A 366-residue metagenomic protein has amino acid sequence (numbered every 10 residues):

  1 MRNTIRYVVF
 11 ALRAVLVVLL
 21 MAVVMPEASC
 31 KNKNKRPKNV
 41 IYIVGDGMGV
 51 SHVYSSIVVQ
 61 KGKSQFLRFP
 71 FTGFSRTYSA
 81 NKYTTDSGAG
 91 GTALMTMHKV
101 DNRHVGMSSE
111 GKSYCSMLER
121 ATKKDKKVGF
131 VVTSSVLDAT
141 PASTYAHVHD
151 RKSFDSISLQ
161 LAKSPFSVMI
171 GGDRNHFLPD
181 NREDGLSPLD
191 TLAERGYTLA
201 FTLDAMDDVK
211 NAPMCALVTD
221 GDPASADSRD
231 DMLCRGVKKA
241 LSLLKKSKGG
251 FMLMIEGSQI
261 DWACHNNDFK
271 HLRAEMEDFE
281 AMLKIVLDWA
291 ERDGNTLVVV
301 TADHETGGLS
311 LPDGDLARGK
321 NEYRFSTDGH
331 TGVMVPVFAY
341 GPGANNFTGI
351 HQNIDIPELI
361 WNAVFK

Functional and structural regions predicted by a protein language model:
M1-F10: N-terminal secretory signal peptides that target proteins for export/translocation
A11-V23: Bacterial N-terminal signal peptides
K31-M206, E305-K366: N-terminal catalytic scaffold of extracellular/periplasmic and nuclease hydrolases that process anionic headgroups
V50, E277-L316: Metal-dependent active-site segment of extracytoplasmic phospho-/sulfohydrolases and closely related
M97-N102, C215-S225, D261-N267, F338-P342: Gly-rich Lys/Arg/Thr-decorated short loops/hinges at beta-loop-alpha junctions or inter-strand turns that position
S108, A200-V237: Functional beta-strand-loop-alpha-helix junction segments that form "active/interaction loops" within catalytic
L118-T122, A205-D207, V237-S247: Short amphipathic alpha-helices and their capping/turn segments at secondary-structure boundaries
A139-Y145, D220-S225, R229, V237-L241 (+2 more regions): Active-site His/acidic residue clusters
